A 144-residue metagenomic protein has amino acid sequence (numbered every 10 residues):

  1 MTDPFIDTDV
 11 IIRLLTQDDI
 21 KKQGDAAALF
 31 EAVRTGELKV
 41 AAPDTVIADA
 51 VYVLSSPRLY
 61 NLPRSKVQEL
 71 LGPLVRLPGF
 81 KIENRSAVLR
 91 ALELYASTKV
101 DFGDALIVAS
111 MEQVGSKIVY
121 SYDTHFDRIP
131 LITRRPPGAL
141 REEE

Functional and structural regions predicted by a protein language model:
M1-A42, L59-S65, L140-E144: Short, well-structured N-terminal submotif of metal-dependent ribonuclease cores
D3, V108-A109, Q113-E144: Acidic, PIN/NYN-like endoribonuclease modules and their adjacent C-terminal/linker elements
T8, D44-Y52: Short, conserved active-site loops that position catalytic residues or coordinate cofactors/metal ions across diverse
T35-E37, L77, I129: Structured helix-beta-strand junction loops
A41-D44, S121-Y122: Short beta-strand segments at enzyme active-site cores
Y52-L77: Helix-adjacent hinge/juxtasegments
G79-V119: Active-site neighborhoods of divalent-metal-dependent phosphate/nucleic-acid chemistry enzymes
